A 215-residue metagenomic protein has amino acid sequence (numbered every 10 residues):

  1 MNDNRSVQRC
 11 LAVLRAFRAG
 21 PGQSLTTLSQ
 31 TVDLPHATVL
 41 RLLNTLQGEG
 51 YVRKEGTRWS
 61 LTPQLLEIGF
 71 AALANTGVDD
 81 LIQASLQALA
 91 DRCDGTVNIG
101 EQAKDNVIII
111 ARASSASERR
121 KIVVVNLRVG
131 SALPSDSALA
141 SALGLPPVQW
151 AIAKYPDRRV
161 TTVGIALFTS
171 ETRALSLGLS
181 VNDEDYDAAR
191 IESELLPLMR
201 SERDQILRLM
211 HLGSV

Functional and structural regions predicted by a protein language model:
M1-L73, D204, R208: N-terminal helix-turn-helix
V32, L86, M199, R203: Short amphipathic alpha-helical/adjacent loop interface patches that line ligand and macromolecule-binding sites
S60-L145: Amphipathic alpha-helical effector-binding/dimerization core of metabolite-sensing transcriptional regulators
N98, T162-G164, S176: Short glycine-aspartate micro-motif
R119, P146-R159: Non-DNA-binding regulatory cores of transcription-related proteins, predominantly C-terminal effector-binding
Q149, R158, L175-V215: Juxtadomain coupling helices with adjacent low-complexity linkers
D157-L167: A short beta-strand signature within small-molecule sensing/ligand-binding domains used in signal transduction
F168-R173: Flexible loop/coil segments at beta-strand boundaries within sensory signal-transduction domains
